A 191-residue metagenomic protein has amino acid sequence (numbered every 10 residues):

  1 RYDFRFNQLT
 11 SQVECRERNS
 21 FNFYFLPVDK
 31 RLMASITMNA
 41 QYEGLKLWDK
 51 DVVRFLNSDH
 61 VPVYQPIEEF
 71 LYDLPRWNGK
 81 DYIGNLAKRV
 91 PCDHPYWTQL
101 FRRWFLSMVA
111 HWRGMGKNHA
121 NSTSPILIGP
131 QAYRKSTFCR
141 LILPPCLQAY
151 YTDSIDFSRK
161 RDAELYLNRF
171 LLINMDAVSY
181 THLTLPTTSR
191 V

Functional and structural regions predicted by a protein language model:
R1-K88, C92-Q99: N-terminal nucleic-acid engagement/recognition segments and initiation subdomains in replication, restriction
F55-L172: P-loop NTPase catalytic core of nucleic-acid-dependent motor ATPases
D176-A177: Walker B catalytic acidic pair
T181-T187: Conserved small/polar residues in nucleotide/adenosyl-binding loops
